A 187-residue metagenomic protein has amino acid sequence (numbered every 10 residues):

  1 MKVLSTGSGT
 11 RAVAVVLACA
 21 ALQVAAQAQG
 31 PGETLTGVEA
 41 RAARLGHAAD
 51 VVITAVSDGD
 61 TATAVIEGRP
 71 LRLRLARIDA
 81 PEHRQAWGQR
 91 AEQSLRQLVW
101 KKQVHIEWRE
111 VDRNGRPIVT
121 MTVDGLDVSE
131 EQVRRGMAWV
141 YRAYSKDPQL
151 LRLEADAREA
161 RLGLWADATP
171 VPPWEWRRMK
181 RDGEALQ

Functional and structural regions predicted by a protein language model:
K2-Q187: Small beta-barrel nucleic-acid-binding modules, primarily SNase/OB-fold domains and secondarily Tudor-like barrels
